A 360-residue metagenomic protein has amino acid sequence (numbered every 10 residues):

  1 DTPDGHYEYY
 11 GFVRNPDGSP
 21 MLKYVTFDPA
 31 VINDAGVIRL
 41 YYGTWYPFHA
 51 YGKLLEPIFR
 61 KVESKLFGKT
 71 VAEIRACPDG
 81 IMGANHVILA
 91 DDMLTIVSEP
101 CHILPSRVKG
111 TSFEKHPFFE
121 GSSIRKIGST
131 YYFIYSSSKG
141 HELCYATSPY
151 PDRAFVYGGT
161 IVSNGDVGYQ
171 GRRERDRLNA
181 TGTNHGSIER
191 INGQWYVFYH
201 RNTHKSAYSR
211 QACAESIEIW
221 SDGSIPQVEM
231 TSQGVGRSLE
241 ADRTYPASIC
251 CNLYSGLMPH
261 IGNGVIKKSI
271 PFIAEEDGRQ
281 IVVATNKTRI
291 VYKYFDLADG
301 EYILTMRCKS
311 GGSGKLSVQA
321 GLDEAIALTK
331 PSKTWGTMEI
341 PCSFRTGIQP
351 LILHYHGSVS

Functional and structural regions predicted by a protein language model:
D1-A325, S332-S360: Carbohydrate-active catalytic/glycan-binding domains of CAZyme proteins, especially the secreted or lumenal ectodomains
